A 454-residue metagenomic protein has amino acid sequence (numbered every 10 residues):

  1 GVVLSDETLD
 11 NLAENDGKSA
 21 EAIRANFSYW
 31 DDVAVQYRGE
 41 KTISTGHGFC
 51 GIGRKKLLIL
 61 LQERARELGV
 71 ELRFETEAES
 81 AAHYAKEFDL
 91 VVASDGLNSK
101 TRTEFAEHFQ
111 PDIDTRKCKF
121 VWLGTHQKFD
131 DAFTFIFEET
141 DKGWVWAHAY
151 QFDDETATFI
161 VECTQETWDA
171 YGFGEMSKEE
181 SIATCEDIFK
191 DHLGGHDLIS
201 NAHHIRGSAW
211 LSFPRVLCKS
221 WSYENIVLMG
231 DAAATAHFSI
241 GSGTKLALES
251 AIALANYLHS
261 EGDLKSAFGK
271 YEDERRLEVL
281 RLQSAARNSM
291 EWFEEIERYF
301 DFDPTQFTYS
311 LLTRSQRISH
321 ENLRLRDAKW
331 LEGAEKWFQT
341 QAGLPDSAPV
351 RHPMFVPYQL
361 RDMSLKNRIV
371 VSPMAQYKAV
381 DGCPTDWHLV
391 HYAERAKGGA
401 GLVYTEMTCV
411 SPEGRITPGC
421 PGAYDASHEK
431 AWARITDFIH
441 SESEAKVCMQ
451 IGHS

Functional and structural regions predicted by a protein language model:
G1-V3, H47-G51, F109-Q110, F173-M176 (+2 more regions): Short glycine-enriched, charge-decorated loop/helix-capping segments at active-site entrances that position
S5-W122, W330-W337: Conserved N-terminal helical subregion
E63, T76, A85-W210, L217: Conserved FAD-binding catalytic core of PHBH/FMO-like flavoproteins
V92-A93, L123, G207-N288, W292: Conserved mid-domain beta->alpha element of the FAD-binding
A132-F133, G195-H204, G262, S372-D381 (+1 more regions): Short, basic, glycine/proline-bearing loop/turn elements
N256-P345: C-terminal helical "tail/cap" subdomain of flavin- and related membrane-associated enzymes
E332-S454: Flavin-dependent oxidoreductase catalytic cores
